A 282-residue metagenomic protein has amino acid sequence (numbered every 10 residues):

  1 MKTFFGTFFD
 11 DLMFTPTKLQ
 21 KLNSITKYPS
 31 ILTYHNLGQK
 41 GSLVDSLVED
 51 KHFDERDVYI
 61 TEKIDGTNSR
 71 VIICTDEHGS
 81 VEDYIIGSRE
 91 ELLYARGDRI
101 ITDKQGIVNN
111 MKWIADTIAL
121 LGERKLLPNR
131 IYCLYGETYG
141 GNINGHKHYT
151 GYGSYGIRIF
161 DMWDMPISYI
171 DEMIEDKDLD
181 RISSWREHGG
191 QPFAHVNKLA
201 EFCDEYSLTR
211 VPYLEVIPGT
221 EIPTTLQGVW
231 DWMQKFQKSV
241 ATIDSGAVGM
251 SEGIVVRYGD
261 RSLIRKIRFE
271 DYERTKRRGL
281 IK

Functional and structural regions predicted by a protein language model:
K2-K282: Core nucleotide-handling region used for phosphoryl-transfer chemistry
